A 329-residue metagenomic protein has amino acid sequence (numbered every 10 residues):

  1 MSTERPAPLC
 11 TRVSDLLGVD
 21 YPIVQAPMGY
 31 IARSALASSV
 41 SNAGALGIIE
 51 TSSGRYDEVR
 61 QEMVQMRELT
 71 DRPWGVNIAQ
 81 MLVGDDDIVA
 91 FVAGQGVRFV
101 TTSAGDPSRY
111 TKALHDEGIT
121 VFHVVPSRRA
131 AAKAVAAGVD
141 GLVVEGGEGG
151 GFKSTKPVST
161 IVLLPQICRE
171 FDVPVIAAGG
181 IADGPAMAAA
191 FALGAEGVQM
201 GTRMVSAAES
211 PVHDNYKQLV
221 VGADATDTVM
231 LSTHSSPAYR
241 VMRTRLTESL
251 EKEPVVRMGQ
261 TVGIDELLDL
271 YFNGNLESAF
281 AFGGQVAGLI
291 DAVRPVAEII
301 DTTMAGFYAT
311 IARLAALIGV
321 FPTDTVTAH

Functional and structural regions predicted by a protein language model:
M1-E170, P174: Active-site entrance/lid segments in N-terminal catalytic domains of soluble metabolic enzymes
V124, G179-G180: Conserved acidic functional residues
S154-I176, A182-H329: Conserved active-site-proximal phosphate/metal-binding subdomains
